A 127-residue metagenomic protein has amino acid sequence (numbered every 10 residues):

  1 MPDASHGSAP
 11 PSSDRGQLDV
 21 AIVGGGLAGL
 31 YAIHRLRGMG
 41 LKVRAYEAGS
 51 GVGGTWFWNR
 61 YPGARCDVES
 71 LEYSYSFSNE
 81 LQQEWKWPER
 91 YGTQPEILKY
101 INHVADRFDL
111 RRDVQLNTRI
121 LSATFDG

Functional and structural regions predicted by a protein language model:
M1-V20, G38-M39, D67: Extreme N-terminal leader/targeting segments of oxidoreductases
G16-A45: N-terminal Rossmann-like FAD-binding beta1-loop-alpha1 element of flavoenzymes
G29, V52-T55: Short N-terminal binding/cap micro-motifs at the start of the first secondary-structure element
R35-R37, T55, V104, F108: Residues within well-ordered alpha helices
L41, A48-G51, R119: An acidic- and aromatic-residue-enriched active-site/binding cleft used to recognize and process polar
S50, F57-Y100: Glycine-rich active-site loop/strand segments that organize a redox cofactor
W87-G127: Feature captures the FAD/FMN-dependent oxidoreductase FAD-binding
